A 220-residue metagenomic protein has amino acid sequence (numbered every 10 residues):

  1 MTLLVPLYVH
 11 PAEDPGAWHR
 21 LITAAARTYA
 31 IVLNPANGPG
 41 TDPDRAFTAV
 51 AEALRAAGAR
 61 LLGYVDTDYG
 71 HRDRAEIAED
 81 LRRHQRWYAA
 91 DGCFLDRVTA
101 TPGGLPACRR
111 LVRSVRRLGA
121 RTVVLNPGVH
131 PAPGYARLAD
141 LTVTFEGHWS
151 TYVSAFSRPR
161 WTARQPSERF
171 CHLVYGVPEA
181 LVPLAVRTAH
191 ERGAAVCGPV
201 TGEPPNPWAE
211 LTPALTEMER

Functional and structural regions predicted by a protein language model:
M1-R220: Glycan-processing catalytic domains of CAZymes
